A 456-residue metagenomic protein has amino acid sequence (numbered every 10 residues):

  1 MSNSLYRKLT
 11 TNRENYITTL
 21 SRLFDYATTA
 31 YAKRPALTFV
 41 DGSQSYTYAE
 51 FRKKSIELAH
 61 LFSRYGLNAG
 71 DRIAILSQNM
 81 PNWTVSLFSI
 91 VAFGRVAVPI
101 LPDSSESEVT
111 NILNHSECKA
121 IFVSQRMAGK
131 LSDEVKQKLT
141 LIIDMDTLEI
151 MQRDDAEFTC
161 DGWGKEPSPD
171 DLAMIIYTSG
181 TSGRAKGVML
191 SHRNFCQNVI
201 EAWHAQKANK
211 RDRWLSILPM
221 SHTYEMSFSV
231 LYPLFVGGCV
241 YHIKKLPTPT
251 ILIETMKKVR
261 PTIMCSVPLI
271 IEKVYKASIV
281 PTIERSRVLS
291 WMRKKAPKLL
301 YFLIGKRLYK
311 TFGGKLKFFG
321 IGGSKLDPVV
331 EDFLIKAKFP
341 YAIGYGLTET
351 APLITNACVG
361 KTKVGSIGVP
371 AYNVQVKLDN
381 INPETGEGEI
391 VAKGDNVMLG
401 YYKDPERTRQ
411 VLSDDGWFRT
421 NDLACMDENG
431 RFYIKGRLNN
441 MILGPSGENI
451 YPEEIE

Functional and structural regions predicted by a protein language model:
L9-T18, L148-L172: Flexible, low-complexity linker/hinge segments
A32-P35, F158-Y177, R184, K207-R213: Conserved pre-ATP/AMP-binding loop-to-beta segment of ANL
K33-M80, T84-F88, S105-T110, H192: Conserved AMP-binding/adenylate-forming core of the ANL superfamily
S45-A49, A173-V199: Conserved AMP-binding A3 loop
R64-Y65, F88, A92-R153, G162 (+1 more regions): Structural core segment of the AMP-binding/adenylate-forming
C196-R213, M220-K306, K315, P340: Conserved AMP-binding/adenylation subdomain of ANL enzymes
Y241-I243, L326-G388, N396-L399, R409-W417: Conserved ATP-binding loop and adjacent catalytic segment of the adenylate-forming AMP-binding
K377, E384-G444, N449: Conserved ATP-binding/catalytic segment of the ANL
